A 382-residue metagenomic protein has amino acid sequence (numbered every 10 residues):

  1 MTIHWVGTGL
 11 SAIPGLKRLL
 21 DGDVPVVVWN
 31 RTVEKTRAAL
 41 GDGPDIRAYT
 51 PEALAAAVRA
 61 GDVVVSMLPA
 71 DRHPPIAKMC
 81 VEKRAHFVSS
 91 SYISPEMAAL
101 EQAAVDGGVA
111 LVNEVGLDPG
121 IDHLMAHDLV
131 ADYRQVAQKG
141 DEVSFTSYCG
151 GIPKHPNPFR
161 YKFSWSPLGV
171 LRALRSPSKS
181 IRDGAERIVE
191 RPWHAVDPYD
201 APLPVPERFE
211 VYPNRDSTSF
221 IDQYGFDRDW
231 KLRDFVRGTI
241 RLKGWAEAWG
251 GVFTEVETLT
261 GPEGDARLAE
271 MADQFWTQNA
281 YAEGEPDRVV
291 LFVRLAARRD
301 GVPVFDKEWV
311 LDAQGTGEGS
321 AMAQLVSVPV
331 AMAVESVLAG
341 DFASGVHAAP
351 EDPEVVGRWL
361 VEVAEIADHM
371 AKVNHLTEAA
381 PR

Functional and structural regions predicted by a protein language model:
I3-T8: Conserved N-terminal Rossmann-fold NAD(P)-binding element of oxidoreductases
S11-A12: Hydrophobic/small residue at the entry helix of a nucleotide-binding pocket
V26-L40: NAD(P)-binding Rossmann-fold cofactor-contacting core
G43-E52: Rossmann-fold cofactor-recognition segment
D62-M67, F87-S89: N-terminal Rossmann-like NAD(P) cofactor-binding module of classical short-chain dehydrogenase/reductase
M79-M97: ADP-ribose/adenylate-binding Rossmann-like module
S91-N113: Rossmann-fold NAD(P)-binding glycine/threonine-rich loop
D132-R382: C-terminal catalytic/substrate-binding lobe primarily of soluble NAD(P)-dependent oxidoreductases
